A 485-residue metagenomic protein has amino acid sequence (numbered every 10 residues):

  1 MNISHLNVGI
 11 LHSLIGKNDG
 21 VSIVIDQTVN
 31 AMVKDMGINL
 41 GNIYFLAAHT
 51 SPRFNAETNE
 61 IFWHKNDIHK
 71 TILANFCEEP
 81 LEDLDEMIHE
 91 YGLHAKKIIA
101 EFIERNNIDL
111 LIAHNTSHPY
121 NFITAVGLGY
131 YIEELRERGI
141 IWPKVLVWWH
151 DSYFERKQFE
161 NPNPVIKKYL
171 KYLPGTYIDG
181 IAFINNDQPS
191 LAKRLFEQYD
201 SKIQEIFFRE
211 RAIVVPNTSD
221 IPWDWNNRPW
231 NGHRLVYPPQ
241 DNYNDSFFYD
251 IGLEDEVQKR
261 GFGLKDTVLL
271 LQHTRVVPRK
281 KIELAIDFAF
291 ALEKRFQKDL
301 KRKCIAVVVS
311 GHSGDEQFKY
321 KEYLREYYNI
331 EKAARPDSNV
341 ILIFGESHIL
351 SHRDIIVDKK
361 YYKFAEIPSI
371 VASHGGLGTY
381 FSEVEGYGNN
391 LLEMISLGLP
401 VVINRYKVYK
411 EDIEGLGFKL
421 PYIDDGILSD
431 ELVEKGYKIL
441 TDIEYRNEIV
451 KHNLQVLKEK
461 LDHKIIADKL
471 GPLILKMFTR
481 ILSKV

Functional and structural regions predicted by a protein language model:
M1-F54, I140-I141: N-terminal subdomain of nucleotide-sugar transferases
I10, V236-Q240, E254-K259, G263-K280 (+2 more regions): Conserved donor-binding/catalytic core segment of Leloir-type glycosyltransferases
P162-D255, L470: A short, active-site helix/loop in glycosyltransferases that binds the activated sugar's phosphate group
P239-Y243, K410-Y437, N447: Change "using UDP/GDP/dTDP sugars" to "using nucleotide sugars
G311, F318-G376, G417: Nucleotide-activated donor-binding/catalytic signature segment of Leloir-type glycosyltransferases, i.e., the conserved
L377, P400-N404, L420: Short hydrophobic beta-strand element within catalytic cores of glycosyltransferases and related nucleotide-activated
E383: Aromatic "clamp/platform" in nucleotide-sugar-dependent glycosyltransferases that forms part of the donor/acceptor
L440-T479: A charged, aromatic-enriched C-terminal amphipathic alpha-helix characteristic of glycosyltransferases across folds
